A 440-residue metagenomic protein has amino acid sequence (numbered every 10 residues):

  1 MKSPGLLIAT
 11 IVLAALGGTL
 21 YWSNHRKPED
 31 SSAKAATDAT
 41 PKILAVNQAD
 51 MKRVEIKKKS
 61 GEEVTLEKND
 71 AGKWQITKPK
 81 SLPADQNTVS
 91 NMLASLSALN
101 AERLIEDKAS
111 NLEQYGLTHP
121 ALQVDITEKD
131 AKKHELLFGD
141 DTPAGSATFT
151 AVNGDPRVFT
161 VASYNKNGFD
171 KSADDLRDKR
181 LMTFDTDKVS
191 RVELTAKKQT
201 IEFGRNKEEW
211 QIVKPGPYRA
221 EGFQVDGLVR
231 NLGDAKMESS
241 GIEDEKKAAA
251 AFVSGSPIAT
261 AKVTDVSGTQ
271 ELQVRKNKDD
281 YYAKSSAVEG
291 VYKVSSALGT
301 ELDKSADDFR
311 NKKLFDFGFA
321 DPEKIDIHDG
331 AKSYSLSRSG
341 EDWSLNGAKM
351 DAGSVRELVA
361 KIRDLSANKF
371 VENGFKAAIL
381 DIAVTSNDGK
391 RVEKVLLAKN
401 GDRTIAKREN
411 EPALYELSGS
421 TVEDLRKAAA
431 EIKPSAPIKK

Functional and structural regions predicted by a protein language model:
M1-K440: A short-motif feature that recognizes glycine-rich, charge-decorated loops that bind or process nucleotide phosphates
